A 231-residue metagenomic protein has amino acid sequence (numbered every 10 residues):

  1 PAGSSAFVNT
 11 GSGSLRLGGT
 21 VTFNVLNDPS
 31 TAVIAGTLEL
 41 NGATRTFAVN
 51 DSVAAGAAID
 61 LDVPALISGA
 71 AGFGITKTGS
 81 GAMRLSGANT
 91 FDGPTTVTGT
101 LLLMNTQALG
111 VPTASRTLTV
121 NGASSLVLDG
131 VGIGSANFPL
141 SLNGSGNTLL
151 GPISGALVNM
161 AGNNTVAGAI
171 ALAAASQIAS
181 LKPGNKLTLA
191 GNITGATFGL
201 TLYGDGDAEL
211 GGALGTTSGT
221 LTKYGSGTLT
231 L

Functional and structural regions predicted by a protein language model:
S4-T10: Extracellular lectin-like interaction modules
S5, L17, I153-L157, N164-V166: Short, tryptophan-glycine- and acidic/Ser/Thr-enriched carbohydrate-recognition patches
G11, R16-G18, V25-L118, T165-L231: Extracellular repeat-rich scaffold modules on cell surfaces
A55, G134-S135: Short, charged/polar, Gly/Pro-enriched secondary-structure boundary elements
G122-S125, G130-G132, P139-A156: Beta-solenoid repeat scaffold
N137-L140, G168: Short, surface-exposed loop motifs enriched in S/T, G, D/E and P with embedded aromatic residues
G144, A161, K182: Residues at the C-termini of beta-strands that transition into short coil/loop
